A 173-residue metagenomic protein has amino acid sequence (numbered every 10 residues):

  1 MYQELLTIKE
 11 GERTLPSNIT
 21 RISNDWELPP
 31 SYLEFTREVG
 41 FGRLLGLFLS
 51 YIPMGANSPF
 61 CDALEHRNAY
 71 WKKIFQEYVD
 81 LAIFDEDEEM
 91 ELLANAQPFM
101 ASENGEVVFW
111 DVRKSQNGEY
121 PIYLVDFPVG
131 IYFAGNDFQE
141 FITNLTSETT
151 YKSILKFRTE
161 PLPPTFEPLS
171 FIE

Functional and structural regions predicted by a protein language model:
M1-E106, L169-E173: A surface-exposed partner-binding patch
G11, M54, S102-N104, S115 (+2 more regions): Generic structural motif
E34, E38, A101, D137-S147: Short, hydrophobic/amphipathic alpha-helical patches that form generic packing surfaces within helical domains
V39, R43, Y132, L145-T149 (+1 more regions): A generic secondary-structure signal for well-formed alpha-helical elements
S50, N117, K156-E160: Residue-level signal for alpha-helical context at structural boundaries
I52-M54, N68-A69, Y132-F133, T143-S147 (+1 more regions): Short, intrinsically disordered/low-complexity patches at protein termini and at juxtamembrane boundaries
V107-T143: Segments surrounding the PLD/"HKD" phosphodiesterase catalytic module and close analogs
E140-E173: Acidic, proline/glycine-rich low-complexity IDRs
